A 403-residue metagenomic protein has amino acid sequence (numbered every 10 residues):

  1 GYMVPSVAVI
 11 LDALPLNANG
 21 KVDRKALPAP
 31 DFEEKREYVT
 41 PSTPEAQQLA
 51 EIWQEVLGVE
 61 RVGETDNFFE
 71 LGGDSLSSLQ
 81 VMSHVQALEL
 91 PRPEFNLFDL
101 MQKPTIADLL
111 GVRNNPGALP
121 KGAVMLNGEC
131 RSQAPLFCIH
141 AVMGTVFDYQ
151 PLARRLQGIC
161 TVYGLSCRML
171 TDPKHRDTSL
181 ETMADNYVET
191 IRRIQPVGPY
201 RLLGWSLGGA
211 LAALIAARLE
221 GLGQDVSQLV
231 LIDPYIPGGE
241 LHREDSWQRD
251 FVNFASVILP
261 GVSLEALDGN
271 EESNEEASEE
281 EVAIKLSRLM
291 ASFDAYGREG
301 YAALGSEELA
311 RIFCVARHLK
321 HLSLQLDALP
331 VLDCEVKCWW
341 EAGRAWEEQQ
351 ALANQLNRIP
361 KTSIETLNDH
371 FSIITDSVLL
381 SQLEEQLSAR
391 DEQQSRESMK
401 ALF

Functional and structural regions predicted by a protein language model:
G1-S42, A46-E51, E55, R61 (+3 more regions): AMP-dependent adenylate-forming
I10-N17, D23-K25, L79, D99-T105 (+2 more regions): Small-residue-rich loop/turn and linker elements
N19-D31, P104-A118: Short, structured interface segments
Q48, I52-V56, H84, L88 (+1 more regions): Generic non-transmembrane alpha-helical segments
R61, D74-K103: Phosphopantetheinylated carrier protein domains
D66-F69, F98: Pre-signature/interface helix of ABC/ABC-like ATPase nucleotide-binding domains
D108-F403: A hydrolase-biased, glycine/serine/histidine/acidic-enriched motif that marks catalytic-domain neighborhoods in diverse
